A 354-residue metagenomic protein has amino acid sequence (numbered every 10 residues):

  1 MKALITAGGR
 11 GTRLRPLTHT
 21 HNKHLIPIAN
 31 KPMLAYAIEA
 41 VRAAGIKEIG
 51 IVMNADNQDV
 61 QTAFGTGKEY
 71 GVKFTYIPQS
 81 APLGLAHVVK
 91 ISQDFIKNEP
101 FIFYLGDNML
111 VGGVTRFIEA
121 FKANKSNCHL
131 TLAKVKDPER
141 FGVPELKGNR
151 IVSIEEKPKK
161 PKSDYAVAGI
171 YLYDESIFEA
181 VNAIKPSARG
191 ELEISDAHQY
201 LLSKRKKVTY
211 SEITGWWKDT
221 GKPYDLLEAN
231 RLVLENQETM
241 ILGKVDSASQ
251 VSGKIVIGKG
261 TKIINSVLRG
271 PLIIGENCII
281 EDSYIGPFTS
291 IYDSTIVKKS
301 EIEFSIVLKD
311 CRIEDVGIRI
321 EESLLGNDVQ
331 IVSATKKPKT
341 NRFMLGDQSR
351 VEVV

Functional and structural regions predicted by a protein language model:
K2-I5, R13, P27, K31-L105 (+5 more regions): Conserved N-terminal catalytic core of the sugar/cofactor nucleotidyltransferase
G9, A55, E175-S176, Y224: Alpha-helix/helix-capping structural signal
H19-H24: Short alpha-helical oligomerization interface
L25, P144-L146, Y210: A structural signal for short hydrophobic beta-strand segments in well-ordered beta-sheet cores
G50-N54, T131-L132, I306, L324: Short internal beta-strands
L110-A188: Conserved core of the sugar-phosphate nucleotidyltransferase
S176, A183-V354: Left-handed beta-helix
